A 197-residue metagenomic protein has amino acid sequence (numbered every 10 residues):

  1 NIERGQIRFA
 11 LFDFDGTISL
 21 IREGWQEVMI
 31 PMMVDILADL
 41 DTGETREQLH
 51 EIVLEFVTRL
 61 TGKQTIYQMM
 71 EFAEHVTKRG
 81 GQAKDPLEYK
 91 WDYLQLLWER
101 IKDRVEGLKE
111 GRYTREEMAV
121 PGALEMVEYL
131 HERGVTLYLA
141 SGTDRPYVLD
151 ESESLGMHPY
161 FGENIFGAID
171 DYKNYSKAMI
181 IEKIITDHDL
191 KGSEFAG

Functional and structural regions predicted by a protein language model:
N1-E51: Active-site neighborhood of HAD-like aspartate-dependent phosphohydrolases
Q6-R8, G134-V135, G192-E194: Short coil/turn segments at beta-strand junctions that form active-site/ligand-binding loops
G24, Q64, G122, T143-D144: Short beta->alpha linker loops
G24, V28-M32, Q68, E151 (+1 more regions): Alpha-helical scaffold elements adjacent to nucleotide-binding pockets in ATP/GTP-utilizing enzyme cores
D39, R79-Q82, H158, K191: Short coil/loop linkers at secondary-structure junctions
Q48-E55, N164-A168: Short linear capping/connector segments at secondary-structure termini
L54-E116, P121-E132, T136: A metal-dependent, Asp-based hydrolase signature
E116-M118, Y138-A196: Substrate-recognition "cap/lid" segment bordering the active-site pocket of phosphatases
